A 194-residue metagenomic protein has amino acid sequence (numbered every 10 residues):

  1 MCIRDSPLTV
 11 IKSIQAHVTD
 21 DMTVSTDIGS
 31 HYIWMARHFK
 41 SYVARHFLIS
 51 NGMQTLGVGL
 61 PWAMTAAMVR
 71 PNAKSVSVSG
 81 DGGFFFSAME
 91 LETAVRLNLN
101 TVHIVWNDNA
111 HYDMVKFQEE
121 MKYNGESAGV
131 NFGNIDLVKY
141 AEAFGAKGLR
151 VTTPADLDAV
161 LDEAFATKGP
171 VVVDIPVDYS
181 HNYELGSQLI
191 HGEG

Functional and structural regions predicted by a protein language model:
R4-A66: Active-site diphosphate/adenylate-binding microenvironment
Y32-I33, Q54-L56, F84-F85, N109-D113 (+1 more regions): Short gly/pro/ser/thr-enriched loop/turn and capping motifs at secondary-structure boundaries
M35-K40, G59-P61, A88-E90, D113-Q118 (+1 more regions): Short acidic, glycine/serine/threonine-rich loops at helix termini
S41-H46, F117-G125, G192-G194: Short glycine/proline- and charge-enriched loop/turn segments that cap or connect secondary-structure elements
V69-F132: Conserved thiamine diphosphate
Q118-V160: Conserved thiamine diphosphate
K122, P154-G194: Glycine/aspartate-rich loop-and-adjacent alpha/beta segment that forms the canonical ThDP
